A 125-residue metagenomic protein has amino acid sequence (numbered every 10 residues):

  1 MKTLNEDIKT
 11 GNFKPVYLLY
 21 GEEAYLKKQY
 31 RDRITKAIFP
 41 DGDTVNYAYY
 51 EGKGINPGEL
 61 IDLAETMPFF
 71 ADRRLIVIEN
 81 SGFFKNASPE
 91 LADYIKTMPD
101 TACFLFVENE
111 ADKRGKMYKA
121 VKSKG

Functional and structural regions predicted by a protein language model:
M1-T3, T10, K14-Y17, A24-K28 (+1 more regions): Non-catalytic interfacial helical region
